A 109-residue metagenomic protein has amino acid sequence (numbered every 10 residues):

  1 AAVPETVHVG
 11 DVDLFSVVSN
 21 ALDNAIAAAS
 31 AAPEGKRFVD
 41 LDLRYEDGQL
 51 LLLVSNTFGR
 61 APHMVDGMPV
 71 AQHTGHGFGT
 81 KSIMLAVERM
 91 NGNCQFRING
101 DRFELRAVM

Functional and structural regions predicted by a protein language model:
A1-V17: Conserved short strand/loop->alpha-helix "switch" segment adjacent to the catalytic nucleotide/phosphoryl-transfer site
A21, A25: Hydrophobic residues in the alpha-helical elements that line and stabilize the ATP-binding pocket of the HATPase_c
I26-E34: A short, flexible helix-to-loop-to-beta junction within the catalytic ATP-binding CA
K36-G48: Short beta-strand/loop element within the Bergerat-fold HATPase_c
G48-K81: Glycine-rich/acidic phosphate-handling loop/turn and adjacent ATP-lid/helix of nucleotide-binding kinase/ATPase domains
Q49, R60, N99-R106: Glycine-rich nucleotide-binding loop
N91-D101: Glycine-rich ATP-binding loops of the HATPase_c
